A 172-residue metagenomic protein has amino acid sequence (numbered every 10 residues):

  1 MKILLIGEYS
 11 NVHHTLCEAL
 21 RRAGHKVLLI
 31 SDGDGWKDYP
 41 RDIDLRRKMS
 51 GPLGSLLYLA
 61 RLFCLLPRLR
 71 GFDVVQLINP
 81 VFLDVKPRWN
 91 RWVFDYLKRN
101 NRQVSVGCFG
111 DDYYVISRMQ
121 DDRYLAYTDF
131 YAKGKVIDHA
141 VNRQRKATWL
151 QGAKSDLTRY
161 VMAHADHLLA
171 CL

Functional and structural regions predicted by a protein language model:
M1-I43, R99-N101, R159, A165-H167: N-terminal subdomain of nucleotide-sugar transferases
K2-I6, P67-W89, Q103-G107: Short N-terminal targeting/anchoring amphipathic segment
V12, I78, A153, H164 (+1 more regions): Replace "coordinates the UDP/GDP/TDP-sugar" with "coordinates nucleotide-activated sugar donors
V12-H14, W36-Y39, L83-K86, D112-S117 (+1 more regions): Short catalytic/ligand-binding loop motif for oxyanion handling, primarily in non-cytosolic enzymes, centered on
K48-R68: Glycine-rich, highly charged phosphate/nucleotide-binding loops
G51-L56, L83, R143-W149: Short, flexible loop segments at the rims of nucleotide/cofactor-binding pockets, characterized by
F63-G71, W92-R99, D129-H167: Membrane-proximal helix-turn-helix segments that form the acceptor-binding/catalytic region of lipid-linked
V74-Q76, F94-H139, L169: Active-site proximal beta-strand in glycosyltransferases
